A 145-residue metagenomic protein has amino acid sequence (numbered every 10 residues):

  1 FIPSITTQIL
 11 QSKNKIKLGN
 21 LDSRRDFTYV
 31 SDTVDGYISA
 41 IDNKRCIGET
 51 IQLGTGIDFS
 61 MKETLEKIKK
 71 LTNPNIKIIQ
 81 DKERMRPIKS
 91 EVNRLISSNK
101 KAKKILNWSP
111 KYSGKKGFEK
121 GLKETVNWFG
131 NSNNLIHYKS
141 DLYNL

Functional and structural regions predicted by a protein language model:
F1-S4, Q11-I16, V30-S31, S39-Q52 (+2 more regions): Glycine/proline-rich active-site loop of Rossmann-fold NAD(P)-dependent oxidoreductases
T6-K17, L71-E83, N99-K100: A short C-terminal helix-loop "cap" of Rossmann-like NAD(P)-dependent dehydrogenase/epimerase domains
L10, I41, T72, F129-G130: Protein kinase-like catalytic domain
N20, G48-I51, S60-E66, N73-R94 (+1 more regions): C-terminal "lid/loop" region of Rossmann-like NAD(P)-dependent oxidoreductases
R25-D32, G117: A conserved structural motif in NAD(P)-dependent oxidoreductases
V30, T50, R84-S113, K120 (+1 more regions): Conserved C-terminal active-site "lid" loop/helix of NAD(P)H-dependent oxidoreductases that clamps the redox cofactor
T33, Y37, L53, T64 (+2 more regions): Non-catalytic, hydrophobic alpha-helical segments
K115-L145: Amphipathic terminal alpha-helices
